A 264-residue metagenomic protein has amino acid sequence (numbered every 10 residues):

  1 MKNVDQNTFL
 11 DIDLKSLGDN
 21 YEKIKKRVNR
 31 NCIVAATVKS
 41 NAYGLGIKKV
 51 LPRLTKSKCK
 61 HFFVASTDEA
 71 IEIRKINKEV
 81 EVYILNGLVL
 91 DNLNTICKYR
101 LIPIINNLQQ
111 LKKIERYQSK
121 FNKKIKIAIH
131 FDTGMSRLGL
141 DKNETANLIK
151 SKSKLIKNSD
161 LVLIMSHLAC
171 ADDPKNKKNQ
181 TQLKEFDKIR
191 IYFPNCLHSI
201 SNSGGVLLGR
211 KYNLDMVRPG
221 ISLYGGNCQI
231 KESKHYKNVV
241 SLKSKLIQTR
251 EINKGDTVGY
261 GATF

Functional and structural regions predicted by a protein language model:
V4, T8-I12, D19, C32-K188 (+2 more regions): Active-site-proximal beta-alpha core segment in soluble small-molecule metabolic enzymes
L14, I71-N77, Q229-V239: C-terminal helical cap(s) of enzyme catalytic domains, especially alpha/beta-barrels
L17-N20, I24: Alpha-helical packing segments of well-folded alpha/beta enzyme cores
K175-F264: Anionic-ligand-binding alpha/beta catalytic cores of soluble enzymes and soluble regulatory domains that recognize
